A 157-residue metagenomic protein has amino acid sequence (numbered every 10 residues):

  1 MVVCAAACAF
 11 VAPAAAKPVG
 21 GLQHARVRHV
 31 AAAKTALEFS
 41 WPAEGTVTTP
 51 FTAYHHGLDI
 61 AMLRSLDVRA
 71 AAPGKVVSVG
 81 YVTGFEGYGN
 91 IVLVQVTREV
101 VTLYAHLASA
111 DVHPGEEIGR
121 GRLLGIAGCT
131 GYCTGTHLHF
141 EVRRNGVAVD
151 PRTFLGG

Functional and structural regions predicted by a protein language model:
V2-A9: Bacterial N-terminal signal peptides
A14-G89, R120, V149-R152, G157: Surface-exposed, glycine-biased beta-strand/turn segments
T49, M62, S78, H106-S109 (+1 more regions): A residue-level detector for short acidic-glycine micro-motifs
Y54, R98-V101, V147: Short acidic/polar mixed-charge low-complexity motifs
R64-D67, A108, P114: Short, conserved secondary-structure segments in the cores of folded domains
A72-D111, T136-L138: Zn2+-dependent peptidoglycan hydrolase active-site motif and core
Y88-Q95, E116-G157: Conserved, short, structured surface segments that act as functional micro-motifs
